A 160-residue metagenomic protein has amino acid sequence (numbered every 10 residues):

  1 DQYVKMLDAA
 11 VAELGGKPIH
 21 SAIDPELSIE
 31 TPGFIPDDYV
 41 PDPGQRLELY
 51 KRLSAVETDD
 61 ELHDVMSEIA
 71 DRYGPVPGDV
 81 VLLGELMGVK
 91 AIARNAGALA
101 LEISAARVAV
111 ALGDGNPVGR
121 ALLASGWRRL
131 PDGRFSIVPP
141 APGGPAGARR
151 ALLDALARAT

Functional and structural regions predicted by a protein language model:
D1-T160: Accessory helical-bundle/CTD segments and flexible terminal tails appended to RecA-like ATPase motors
